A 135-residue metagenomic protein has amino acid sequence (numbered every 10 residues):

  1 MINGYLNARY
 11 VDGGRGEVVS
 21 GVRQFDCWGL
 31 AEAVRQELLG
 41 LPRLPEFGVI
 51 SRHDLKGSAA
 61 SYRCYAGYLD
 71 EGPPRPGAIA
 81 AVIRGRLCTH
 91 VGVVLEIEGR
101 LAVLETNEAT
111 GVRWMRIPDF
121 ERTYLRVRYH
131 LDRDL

Functional and structural regions predicted by a protein language model:
M1-L69, P76, V82-G85, T89-H90 (+2 more regions): N-terminal capping segments
E17-S20, E96, M115: Intrinsically disordered, low-complexity, compositionally biased regions/tails
R52-L55, L101, M115, D119-R122: Structured surface interface patches that mediate subunit assembly and partner/cofactor docking
A66-D70, Y124-V127: Short secondary-structure junctions
R75-P76, G99: Residue-level preference for short coil/turn positions at secondary-structure junctions
V91-R113: Catalytic Cys-His active-site segments of thiol-dependent hydrolases/isopeptidases
R116-L135: Intrinsically disordered, low-complexity, charged/polar segments
